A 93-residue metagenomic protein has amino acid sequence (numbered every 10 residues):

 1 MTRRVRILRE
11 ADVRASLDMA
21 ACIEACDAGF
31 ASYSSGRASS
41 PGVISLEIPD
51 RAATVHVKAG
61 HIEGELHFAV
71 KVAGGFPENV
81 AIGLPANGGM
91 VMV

Functional and structural regions predicted by a protein language model:
M1-V93: N-terminal ligand-binding/catalytic initiation module
